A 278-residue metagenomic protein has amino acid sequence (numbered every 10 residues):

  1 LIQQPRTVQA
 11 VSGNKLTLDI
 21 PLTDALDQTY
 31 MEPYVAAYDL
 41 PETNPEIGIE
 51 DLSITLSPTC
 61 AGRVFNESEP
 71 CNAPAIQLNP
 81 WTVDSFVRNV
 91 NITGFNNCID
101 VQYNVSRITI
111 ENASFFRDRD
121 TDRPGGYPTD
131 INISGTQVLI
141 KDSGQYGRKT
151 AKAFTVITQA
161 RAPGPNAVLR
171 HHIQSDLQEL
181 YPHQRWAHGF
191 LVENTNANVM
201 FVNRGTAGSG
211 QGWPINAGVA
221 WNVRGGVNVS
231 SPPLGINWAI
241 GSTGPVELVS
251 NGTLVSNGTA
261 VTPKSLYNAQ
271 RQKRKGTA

Functional and structural regions predicted by a protein language model:
L1-V64, E69, A73, P80: Small/polar beta-strand repeat architecture
L18-I20, P33, L52, S106 (+3 more regions): Residue-level marker of intrinsically disordered, low-complexity segments enriched for small/polar residues
T29-D39, V64-Q77, G94-N97, D122-N132 (+3 more regions): Extracellular beta-strand/beta-solenoid scaffold signature
V35, C71, F86, A239 (+1 more regions): Generic hydrophobic, helix-prone segments enriched in Leu/Val/Ile
P45-L56, V83-G94, V105-D120, S134-T150 (+4 more regions): Right-handed parallel beta-helix
I99-Q102: Solvent-exposed loop/turn segments connecting transmembrane beta-strands in outer-membrane beta-barrel proteins
A167-I173, L177-A278: Gly/Ser/Thr/Ala-enriched C-terminal appendages of enzymes
